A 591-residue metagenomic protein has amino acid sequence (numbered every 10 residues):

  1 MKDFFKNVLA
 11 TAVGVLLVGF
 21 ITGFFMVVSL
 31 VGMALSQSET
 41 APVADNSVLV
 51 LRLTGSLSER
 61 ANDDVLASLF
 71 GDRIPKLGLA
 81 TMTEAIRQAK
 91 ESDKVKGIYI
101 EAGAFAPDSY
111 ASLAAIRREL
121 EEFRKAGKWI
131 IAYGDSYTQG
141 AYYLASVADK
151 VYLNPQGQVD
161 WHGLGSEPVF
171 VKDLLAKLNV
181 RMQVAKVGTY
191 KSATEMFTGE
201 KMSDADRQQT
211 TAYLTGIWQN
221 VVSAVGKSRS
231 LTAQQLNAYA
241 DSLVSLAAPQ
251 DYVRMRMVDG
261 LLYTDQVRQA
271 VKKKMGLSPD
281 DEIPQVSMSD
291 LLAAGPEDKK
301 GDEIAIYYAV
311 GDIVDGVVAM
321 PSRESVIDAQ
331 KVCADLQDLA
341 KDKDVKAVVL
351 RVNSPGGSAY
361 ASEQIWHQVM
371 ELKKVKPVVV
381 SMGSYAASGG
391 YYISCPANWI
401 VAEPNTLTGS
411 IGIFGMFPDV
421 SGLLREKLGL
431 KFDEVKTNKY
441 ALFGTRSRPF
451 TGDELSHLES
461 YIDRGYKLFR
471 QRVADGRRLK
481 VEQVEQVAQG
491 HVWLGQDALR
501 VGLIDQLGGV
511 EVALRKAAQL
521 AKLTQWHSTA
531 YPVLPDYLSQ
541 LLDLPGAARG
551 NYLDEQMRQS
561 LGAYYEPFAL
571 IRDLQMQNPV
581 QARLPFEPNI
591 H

Functional and structural regions predicted by a protein language model:
D3-S38, N46: Hydrophobic alpha-helical transmembrane signal-anchor segments
E39-V48, D298: Membrane-proximal juxtamembrane linkers immediately C-terminal to transmembrane helices
L49-P168, E297-L423: Cleft-lining beta-strand/loop regions that shape enzyme active-site pockets
P168, K172-A270, S421-Q506, E511-A521: Charged, glycine-interspersed solvent-exposed loop segments at helix/strand-loop junctions that cap or gate access
K227-S228, D259-E303, F414, R470-G476 (+1 more regions): C-terminal long alpha-helix characteristic of the crotonase
G301-I304, Y308-K343, Y461, V533-H591: Intrinsic disorder and flexible/low-complexity segments
A359-Q364, D497-R500, L541-P545: Short glycine/threonine-rich loop-to-helix capping motif typified by GTGT followed within a few residues by an Asp-Pro
